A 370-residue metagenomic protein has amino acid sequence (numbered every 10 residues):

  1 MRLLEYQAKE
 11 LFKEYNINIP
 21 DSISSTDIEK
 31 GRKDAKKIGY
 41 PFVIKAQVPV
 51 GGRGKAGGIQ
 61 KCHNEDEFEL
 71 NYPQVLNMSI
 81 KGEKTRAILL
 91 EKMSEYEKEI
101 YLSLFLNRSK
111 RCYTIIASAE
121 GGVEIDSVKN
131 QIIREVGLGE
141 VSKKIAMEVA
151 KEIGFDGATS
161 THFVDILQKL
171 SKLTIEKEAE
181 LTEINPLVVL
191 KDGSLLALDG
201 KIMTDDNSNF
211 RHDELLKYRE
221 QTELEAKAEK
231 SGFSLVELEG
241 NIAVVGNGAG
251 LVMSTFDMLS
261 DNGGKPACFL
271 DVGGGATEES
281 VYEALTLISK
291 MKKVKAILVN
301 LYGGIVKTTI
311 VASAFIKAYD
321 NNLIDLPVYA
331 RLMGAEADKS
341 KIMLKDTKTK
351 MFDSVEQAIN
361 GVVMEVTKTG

Functional and structural regions predicted by a protein language model:
M1-I184, V188-K293, L332-G370: ATP-dependent carboxylate/acyl-activation modules
S260-G264, E278-L301, V306-L326: Glycine- and Gly-Pro-enriched alpha-helical subdomains that act as flexible, kink-prone "lid/hinge" or packing modules
Y329: Conserved beta-strand/loop subsegment of P-loop NTPase cores
